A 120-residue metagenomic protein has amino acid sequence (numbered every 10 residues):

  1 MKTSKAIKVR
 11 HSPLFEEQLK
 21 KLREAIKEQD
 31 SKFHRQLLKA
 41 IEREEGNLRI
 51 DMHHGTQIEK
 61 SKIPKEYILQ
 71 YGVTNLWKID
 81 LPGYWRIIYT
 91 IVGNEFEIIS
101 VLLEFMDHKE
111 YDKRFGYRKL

Functional and structural regions predicted by a protein language model:
M1-I7, K27-S31, Y67-L120: Enriched for short, Lys/Arg-rich terminal
M1-N47: Arg/Lys-rich, positively charged N-terminal/basic patches that mediate binding to nucleic acids
H11-P13, P64, D107: Helix N-cap / beta->alpha transition motif
F15, H34, E44, T56-I58 (+2 more regions): Generic hydrophobic/packing signal
H34, L38, K60-Y67, V92: A sequence-level detector of short, solvent-exposed, charge-rich linear segments
G46-I79: A short, surface-exposed loop/turn module that caps and links secondary-structure elements
